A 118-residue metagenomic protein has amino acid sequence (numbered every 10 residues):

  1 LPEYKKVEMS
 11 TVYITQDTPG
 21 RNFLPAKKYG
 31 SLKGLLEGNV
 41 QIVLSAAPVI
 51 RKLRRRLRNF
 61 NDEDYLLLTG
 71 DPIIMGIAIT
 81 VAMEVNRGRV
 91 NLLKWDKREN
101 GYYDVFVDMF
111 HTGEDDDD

Functional and structural regions predicted by a protein language model:
L1-Y65, I77-D118: Long, low-complexity, Lys/Arg-enriched
L68-G76: Short, structured protein-protein interaction patches enriched in aromatics and acidic/basic residues, typified by
